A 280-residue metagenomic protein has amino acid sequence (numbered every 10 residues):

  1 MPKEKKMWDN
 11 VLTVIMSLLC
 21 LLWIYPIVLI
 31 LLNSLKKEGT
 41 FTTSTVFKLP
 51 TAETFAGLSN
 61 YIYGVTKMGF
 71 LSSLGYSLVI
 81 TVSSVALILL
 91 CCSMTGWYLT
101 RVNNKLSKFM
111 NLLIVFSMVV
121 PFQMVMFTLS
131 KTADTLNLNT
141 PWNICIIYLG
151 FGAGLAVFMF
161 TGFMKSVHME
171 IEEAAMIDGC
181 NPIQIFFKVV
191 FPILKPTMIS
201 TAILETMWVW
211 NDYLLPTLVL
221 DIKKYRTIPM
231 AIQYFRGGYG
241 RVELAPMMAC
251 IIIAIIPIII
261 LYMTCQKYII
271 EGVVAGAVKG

Functional and structural regions predicted by a protein language model:
P2-G280: A structural signal for multi-pass alpha-helical bundles of membrane permease subunits that mediate small-molecule
